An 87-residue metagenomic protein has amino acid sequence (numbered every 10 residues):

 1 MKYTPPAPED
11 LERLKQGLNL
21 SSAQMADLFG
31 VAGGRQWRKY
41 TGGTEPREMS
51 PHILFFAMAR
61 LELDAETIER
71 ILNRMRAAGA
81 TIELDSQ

Functional and structural regions predicted by a protein language model:
M1-G17: A short, Lys/Arg-rich alpha-helix, primarily the initiator
N19, G30-V31: Central "turn" residue of the DNA-binding helix-turn-helix
Q24-D27: Short alpha-helical "recognition helix" segments of helix-turn-helix
V31-R47: Recognition helix of helix-turn-helix/homeodomain-like DNA-binding domains that insert into the DNA major groove
G43-M58: Short, basic-rich loop-to-helix N-cap that marks the start of a DNA-contacting helix
R60, D64: Short, basic alpha-helical nucleic acid-contact segments in DNA-binding proteins and DNA transaction factors
A65-Q87: Short, charged recognition helix plus adjacent turn of helix-turn-helix-like nucleic-acid-binding domains
